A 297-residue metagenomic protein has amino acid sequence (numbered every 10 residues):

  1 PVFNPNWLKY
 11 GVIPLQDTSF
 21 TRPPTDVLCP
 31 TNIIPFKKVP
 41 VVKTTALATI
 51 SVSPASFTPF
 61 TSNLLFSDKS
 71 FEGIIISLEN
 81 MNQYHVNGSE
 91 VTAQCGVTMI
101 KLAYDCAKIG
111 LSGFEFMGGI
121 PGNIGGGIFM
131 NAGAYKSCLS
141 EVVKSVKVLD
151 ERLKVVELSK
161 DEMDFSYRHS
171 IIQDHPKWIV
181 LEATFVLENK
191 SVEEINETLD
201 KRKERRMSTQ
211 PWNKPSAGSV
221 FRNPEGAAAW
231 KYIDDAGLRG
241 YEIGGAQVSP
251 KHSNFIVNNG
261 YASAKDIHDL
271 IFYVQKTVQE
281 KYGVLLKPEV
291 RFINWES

Functional and structural regions predicted by a protein language model:
P1-P14, S19-P23, C29-N32, K37 (+2 more regions): Low-acidity, Ser/Thr- and Arg-rich intrinsically disordered low-complexity segments
N4, A103-C106, W230, K276: Short glycine-/small-residue-rich flexible loop motifs, especially phosphate/cofactor-binding loops
A55-I124: Anion-binding (especially nucleotide phosphate/pyrophosphate-binding) glycine-rich loop and adjoining beta-alpha core
F60-S62, I74, V97, L111 (+7 more regions): Gly/Ser/Thr-rich helix-start
L64, A103-C106, F114-G118, N131-C138 (+3 more regions): A generic local secondary-structure boundary/capping motif
L64, L149-T277, K281-S297: Phosphate/pyrophosphate- and phosphate-bearing ligand-binding catalytic cores of soluble enzymes
L64-N82, F129-K160, H175-E182: Structural signature of FAD isoalloxazine-binding scaffolds in flavoprotein oxidoreductases
H85, E115, K147, V290-R291: Residues embedded in well-ordered beta-strands within globular domains across many folds
